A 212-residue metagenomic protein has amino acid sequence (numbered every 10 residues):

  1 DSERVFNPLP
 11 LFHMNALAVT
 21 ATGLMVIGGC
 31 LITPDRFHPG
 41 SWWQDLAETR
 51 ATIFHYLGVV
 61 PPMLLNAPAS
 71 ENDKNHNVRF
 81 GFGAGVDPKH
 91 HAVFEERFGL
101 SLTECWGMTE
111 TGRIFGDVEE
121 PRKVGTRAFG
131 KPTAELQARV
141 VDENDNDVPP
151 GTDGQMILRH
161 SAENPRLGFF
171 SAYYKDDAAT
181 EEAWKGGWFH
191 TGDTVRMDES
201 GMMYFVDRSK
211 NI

Functional and structural regions predicted by a protein language model:
D1-R4, F12-T52, A67: Conserved AMP-binding/adenylation subdomain of ANL enzymes
R4, R79-F80, Q155: Residues that mark the start of a beta-strand
V26-G29, W43, E48-L57, L65-V124 (+2 more regions): Gly/Ser/Thr-rich phosphate-binding loop
L57-V60, A162: Beta->alpha turn/N-cap motifs
G107, G130, D193: Active-site glycine-centered loops adjacent to acidic/histidine catalytic or metal-binding residues that shape
T126-P132, A183-G187: Short Gly/Pro-enriched turn/cap motifs at secondary-structure boundaries
Q137, D142-N146, D153, E199-S200: Residue-level recognition of short loop/turn positions
P149-G151, I157-I212: Conserved ATP-binding/catalytic segment of the ANL
